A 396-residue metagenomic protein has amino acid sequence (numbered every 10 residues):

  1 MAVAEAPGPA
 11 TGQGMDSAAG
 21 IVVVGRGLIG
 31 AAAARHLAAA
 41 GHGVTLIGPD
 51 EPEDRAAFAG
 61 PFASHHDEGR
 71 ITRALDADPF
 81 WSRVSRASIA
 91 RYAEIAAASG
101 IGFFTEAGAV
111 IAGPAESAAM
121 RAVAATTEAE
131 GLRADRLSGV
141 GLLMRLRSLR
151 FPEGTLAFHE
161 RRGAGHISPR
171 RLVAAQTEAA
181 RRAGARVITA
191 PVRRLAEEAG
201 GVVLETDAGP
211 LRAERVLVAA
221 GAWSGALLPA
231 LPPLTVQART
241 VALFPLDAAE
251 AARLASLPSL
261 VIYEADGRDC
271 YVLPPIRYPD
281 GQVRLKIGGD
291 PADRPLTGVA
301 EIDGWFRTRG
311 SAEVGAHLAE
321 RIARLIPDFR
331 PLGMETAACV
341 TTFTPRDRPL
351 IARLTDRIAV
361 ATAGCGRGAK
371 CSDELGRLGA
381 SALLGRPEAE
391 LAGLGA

Functional and structural regions predicted by a protein language model:
A19-L46: N-terminal Rossmann-like FAD-binding beta1-loop-alpha1 element of flavoenzymes
I29, P52, W223: Conserved Rossmann-like nucleotide-cofactor binding loop
R35-A39, G102-F104, P210, R215 (+1 more regions): Active-site substrate-recognition segment that forms the wall of the catalytic cavity or substrate channel
A39-S64: Glycine-rich FAD pyrophosphate-binding loop
D67-R145, D269-C270: Dinucleotide-binding Rossmann-like beta1-alpha1 core, especially the glycine-rich loop that anchors the ADP
E94, P114-G184, I188-T189, R194-A199: Flavin (FAD/FMN) cofactor-binding and adjacent substrate-gating region of FAD-dependent oxidoreductase domains
V140-M144, H166, R309-P387, G393-A396: Flavin (FAD/FMN) cofactor-binding core of flavoprotein oxidoreductases
G165-E250: Predominantly flavin-linked oxidoreductase catalytic cores and closely associated redox partners
